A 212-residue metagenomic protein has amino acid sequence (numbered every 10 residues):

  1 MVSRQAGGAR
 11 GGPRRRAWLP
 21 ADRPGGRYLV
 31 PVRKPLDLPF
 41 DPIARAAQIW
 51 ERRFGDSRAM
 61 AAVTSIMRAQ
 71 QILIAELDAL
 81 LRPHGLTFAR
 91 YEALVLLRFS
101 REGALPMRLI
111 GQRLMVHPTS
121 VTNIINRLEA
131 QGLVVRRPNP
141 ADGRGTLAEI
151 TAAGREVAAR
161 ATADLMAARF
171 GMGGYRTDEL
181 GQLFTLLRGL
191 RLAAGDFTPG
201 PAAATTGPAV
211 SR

Functional and structural regions predicted by a protein language model:
M1-G7, G11-H84: N-terminal leader segment of winged-helix/HTH proteins
S57, M67, Q71, A75-H117: N-terminal helix-turn-helix DNA-binding core of bacterial DNA-binding proteins
R58, A62-L77, A153, D164 (+2 more regions): C-terminal ligand-sensing/allosteric alpha-helical core of TetR-family HTH transcriptional regulators
L73, L114, V157-G173, L190-F197: Alpha-helical linker/hinge and terminal dimerization helices associated with HTH transcriptional regulators
M107, I125-N126: Short, hydrophobic-biased segments on the C-terminal half of alpha helices that form "recognition helices"
N126-T185: Charged, amphipathic alpha-helical coiled-coil/dimerization segments
G181-R212: Exposed, interaction-prone assembly regions rather than primary DNA-binding/catalytic cores
